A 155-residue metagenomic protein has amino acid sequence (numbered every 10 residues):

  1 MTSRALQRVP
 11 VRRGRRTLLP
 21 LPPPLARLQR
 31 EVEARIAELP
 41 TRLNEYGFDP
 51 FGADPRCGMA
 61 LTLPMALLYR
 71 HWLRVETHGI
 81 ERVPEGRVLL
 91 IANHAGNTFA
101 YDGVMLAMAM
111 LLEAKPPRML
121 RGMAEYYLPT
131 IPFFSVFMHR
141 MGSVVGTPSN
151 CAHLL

Functional and structural regions predicted by a protein language model:
T2-N150: Membrane-anchoring hydrophobic helices of lipid-metabolizing enzymes
A152-L155: Short, intrinsically disordered, charge-balanced linker/junction segments flanking boundaries in proteins
